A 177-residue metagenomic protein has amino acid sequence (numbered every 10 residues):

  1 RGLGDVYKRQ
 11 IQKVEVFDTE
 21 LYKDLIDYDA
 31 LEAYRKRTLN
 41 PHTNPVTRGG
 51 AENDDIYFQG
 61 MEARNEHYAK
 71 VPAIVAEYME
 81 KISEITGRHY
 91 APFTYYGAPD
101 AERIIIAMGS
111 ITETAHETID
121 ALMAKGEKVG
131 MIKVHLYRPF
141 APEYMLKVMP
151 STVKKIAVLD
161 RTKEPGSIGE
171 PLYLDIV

Functional and structural regions predicted by a protein language model:
R1, D5, A124: Thiamine diphosphate
D5-Y95: Conformationally flexible catalytic loops at phosphate/diphosphate-handling active centers
A76-V177: Thiamine diphosphate
